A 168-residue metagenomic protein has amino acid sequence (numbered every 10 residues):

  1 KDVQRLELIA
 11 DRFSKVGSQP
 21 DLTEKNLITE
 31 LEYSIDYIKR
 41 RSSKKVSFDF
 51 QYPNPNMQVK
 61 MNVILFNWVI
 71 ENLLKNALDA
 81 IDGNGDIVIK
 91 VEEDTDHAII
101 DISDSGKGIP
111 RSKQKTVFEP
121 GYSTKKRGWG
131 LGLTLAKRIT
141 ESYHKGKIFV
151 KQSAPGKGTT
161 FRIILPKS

Functional and structural regions predicted by a protein language model:
K1-R41: Conserved DHp (HisKA) dimerization/phosphotransfer helix of two-component histidine kinases, i.e., the long coiled-coil
S18-T23, Q58-M61, T124: Conserved micro-motifs of the catalytic ATP-binding
K45-Q58: Conserved catalytic submotifs in the C-terminal HATPase_c
N84-D96: Short beta-strand/loop element within the Bergerat-fold HATPase_c
D104: Acidic ATP/Mg2+-coordinating residue in the GHKL
I109-G121: Short conserved segment of the HATPase_c
T140-E141: Detector for a conserved hydrophobic position within an alpha-helical segment of the HATPase_c
H144-Q152: Glycine-rich ATP-binding loops of the HATPase_c
